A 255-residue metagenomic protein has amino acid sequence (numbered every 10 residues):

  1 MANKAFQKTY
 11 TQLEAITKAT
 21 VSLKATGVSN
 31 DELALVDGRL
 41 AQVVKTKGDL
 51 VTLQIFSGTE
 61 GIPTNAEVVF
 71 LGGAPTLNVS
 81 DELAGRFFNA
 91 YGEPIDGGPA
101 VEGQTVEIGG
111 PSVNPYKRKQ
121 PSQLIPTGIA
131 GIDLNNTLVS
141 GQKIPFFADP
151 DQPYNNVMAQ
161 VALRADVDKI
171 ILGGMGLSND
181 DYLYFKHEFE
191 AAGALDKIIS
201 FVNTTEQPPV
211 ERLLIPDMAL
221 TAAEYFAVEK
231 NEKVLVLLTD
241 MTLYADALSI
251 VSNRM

Functional and structural regions predicted by a protein language model:
M1-N3, P75-V79, E93-A100, Y116-S122 (+1 more regions): Active-site phosphate-binding and catalytic loops of NTP-dependent enzymes
M1-R86, Y91-I95: N-terminal accessory targeting/assembly segments
Q7-Y10, I62, S80-A84, R118 (+6 more regions): Amphipathic alpha-helical transducer elements in NTP-driven molecular machines
E14, K18, F88, G92 (+5 more regions): Signal for well-folded cores of large energy- and translation-related assemblies
G27-E32, D37-G38, V161-R164, H187-A192 (+1 more regions): Short, solvent-exposed amphipathic alpha-helical segments in soluble enzyme and RNA/protein-processing domains
A66-V68, E82, I95-Q142, N155-Q160 (+2 more regions): P-loop NTPase nucleotide-binding/switch module
D151-V157, V161-M175, N179, P209 (+1 more regions): Conserved P-loop NTPase nucleotide-binding/switch module
